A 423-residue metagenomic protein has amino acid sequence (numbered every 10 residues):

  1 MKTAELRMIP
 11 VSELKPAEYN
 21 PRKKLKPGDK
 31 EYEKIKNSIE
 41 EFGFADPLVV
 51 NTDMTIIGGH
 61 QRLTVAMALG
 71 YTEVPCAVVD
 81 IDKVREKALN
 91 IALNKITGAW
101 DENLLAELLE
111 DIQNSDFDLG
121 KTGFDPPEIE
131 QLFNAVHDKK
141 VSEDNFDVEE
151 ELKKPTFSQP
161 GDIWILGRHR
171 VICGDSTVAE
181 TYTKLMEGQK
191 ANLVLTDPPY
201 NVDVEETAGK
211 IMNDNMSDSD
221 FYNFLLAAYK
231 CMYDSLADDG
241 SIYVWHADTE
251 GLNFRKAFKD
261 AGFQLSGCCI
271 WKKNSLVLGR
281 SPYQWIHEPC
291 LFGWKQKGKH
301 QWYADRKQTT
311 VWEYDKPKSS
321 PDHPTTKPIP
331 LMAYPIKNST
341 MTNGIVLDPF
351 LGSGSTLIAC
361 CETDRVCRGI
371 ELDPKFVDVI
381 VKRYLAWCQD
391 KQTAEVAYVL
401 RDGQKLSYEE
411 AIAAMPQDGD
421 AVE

Functional and structural regions predicted by a protein language model:
K2-V377: Core catalytic lobe of class I
D162-T183, V381-E423: S-adenosyl-L-methionine
